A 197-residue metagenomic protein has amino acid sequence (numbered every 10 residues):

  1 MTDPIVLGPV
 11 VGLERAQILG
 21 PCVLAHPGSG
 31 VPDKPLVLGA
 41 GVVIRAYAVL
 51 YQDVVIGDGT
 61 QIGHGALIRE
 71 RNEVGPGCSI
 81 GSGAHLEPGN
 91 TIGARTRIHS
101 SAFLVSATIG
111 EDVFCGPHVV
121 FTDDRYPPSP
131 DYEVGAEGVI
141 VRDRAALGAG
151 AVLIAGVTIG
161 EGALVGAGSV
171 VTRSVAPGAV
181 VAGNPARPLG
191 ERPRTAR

Functional and structural regions predicted by a protein language model:
M1-T2: Non-catalytic N-terminal targeting/anchoring module and adjacent flexible stem/linker that precedes the structured
P9-V11: Short, T/G/N/S-enriched strand-turn elements that build extracellular solenoid repeat scaffolds
A16-V157, P185, R192-P193: Flexible, glycine/small-residue-enriched loop-and-beta-strand segment within the central core of proteins
F121, V165, V181-G183: Hydrophobic alpha-helical packing residues
E161-L164, V170: Internal alpha/beta core interface subdomains
A167, A176: Compact Cys/His-rich metal-coordination microdomains
R173: Short helix N-cap motif at coil->helix boundaries in the Bergerat
P177-R197: Conserved beta-strand-loop-alpha-helix hinge in the C-terminal portion of ABC ATPase nucleotide-binding domains
